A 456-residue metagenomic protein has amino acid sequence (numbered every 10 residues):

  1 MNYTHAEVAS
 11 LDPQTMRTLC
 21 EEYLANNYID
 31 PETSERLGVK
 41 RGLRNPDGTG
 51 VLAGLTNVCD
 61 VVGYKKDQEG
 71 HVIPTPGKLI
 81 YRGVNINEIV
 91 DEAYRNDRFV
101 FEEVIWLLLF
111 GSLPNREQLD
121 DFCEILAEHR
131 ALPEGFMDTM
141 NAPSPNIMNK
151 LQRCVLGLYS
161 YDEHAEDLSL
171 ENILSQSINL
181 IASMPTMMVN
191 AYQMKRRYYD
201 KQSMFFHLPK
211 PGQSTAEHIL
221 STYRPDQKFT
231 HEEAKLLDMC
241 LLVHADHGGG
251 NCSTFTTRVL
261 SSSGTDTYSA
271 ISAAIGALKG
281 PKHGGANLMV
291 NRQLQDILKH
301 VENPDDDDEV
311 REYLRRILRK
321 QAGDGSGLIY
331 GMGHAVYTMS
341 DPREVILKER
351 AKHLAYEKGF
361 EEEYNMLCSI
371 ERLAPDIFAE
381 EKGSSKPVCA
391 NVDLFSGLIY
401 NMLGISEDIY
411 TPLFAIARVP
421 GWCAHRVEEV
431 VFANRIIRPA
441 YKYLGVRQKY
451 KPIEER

Functional and structural regions predicted by a protein language model:
M1-R456: Non-transmembrane, aqueous-exposed alpha-helical and coiled segments at domain scale
